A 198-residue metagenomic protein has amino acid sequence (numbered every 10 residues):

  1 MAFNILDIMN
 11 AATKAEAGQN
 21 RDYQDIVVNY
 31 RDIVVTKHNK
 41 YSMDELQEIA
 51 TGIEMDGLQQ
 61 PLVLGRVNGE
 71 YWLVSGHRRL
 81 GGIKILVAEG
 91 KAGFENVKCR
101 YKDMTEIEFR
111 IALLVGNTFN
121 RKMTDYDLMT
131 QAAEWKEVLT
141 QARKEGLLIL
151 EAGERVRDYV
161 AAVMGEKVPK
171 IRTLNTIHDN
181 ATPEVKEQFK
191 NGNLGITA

Functional and structural regions predicted by a protein language model:
M1-K102, R110-F119: Short, charged/polar connector segments at secondary-structure boundaries
F119-A198: Alpha-helical interaction elements
